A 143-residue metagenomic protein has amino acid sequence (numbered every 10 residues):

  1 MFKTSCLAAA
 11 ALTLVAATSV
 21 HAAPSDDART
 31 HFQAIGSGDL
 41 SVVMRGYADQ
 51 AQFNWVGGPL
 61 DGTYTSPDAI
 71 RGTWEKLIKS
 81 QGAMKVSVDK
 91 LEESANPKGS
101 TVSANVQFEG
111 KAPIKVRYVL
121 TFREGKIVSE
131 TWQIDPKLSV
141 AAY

Functional and structural regions predicted by a protein language model:
M1-A8: Bacterial N-terminal signal peptides that target proteins for export
A8-A16: Bacterial N-terminal signal peptides
T18-A22: Sec/Tat signal peptide C-region and signal peptidase I cleavage site
D39-N54: Short, well-ordered alpha-helical segments enriched in acidic and aromatic residues
Q52-T65: A short gly/proline-enriched turn/hairpin at secondary-structure junctions
D68-A112: Surface-exposed, charged secondary-structure patches
P113-Y143: Short beta-strand edge/turn micro-motifs at domain boundaries
